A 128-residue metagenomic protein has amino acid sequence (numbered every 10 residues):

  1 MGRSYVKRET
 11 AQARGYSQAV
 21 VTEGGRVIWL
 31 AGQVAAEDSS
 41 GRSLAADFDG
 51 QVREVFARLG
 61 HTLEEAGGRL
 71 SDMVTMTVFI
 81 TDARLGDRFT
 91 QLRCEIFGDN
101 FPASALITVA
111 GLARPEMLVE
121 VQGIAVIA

Functional and structural regions predicted by a protein language model:
M1-A57, H61-V74, I80-A128: N-terminal presequence-like segments and the immediate start of the first folded domain
